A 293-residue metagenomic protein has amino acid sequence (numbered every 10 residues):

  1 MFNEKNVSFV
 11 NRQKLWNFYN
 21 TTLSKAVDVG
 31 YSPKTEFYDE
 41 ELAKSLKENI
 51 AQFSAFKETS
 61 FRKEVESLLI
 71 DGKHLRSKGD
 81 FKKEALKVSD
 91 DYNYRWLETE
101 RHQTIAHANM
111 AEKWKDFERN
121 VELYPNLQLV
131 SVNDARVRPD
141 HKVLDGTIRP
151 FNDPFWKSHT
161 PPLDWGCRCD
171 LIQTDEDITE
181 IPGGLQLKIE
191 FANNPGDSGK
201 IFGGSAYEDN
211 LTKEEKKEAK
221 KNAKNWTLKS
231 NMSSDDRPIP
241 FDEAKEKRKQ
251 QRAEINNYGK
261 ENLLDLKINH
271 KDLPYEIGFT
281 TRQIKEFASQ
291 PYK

Functional and structural regions predicted by a protein language model:
M1-D164, I172-K293: Domain-core detector
